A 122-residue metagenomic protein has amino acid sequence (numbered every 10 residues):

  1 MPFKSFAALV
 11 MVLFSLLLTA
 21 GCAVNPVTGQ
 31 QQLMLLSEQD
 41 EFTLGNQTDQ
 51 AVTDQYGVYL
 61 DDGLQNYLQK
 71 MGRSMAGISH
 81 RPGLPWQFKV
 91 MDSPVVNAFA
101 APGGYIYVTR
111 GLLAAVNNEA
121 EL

Functional and structural regions predicted by a protein language model:
M1-V10: Bacterial N-terminal signal peptides that target proteins for export
L17-G21: C-terminal motif of bacterial Sec signal peptides marking the signal peptidase cleavage site
A23-L122: Peri-catalytic and regulatory segments of divalent metal-dependent proteins
